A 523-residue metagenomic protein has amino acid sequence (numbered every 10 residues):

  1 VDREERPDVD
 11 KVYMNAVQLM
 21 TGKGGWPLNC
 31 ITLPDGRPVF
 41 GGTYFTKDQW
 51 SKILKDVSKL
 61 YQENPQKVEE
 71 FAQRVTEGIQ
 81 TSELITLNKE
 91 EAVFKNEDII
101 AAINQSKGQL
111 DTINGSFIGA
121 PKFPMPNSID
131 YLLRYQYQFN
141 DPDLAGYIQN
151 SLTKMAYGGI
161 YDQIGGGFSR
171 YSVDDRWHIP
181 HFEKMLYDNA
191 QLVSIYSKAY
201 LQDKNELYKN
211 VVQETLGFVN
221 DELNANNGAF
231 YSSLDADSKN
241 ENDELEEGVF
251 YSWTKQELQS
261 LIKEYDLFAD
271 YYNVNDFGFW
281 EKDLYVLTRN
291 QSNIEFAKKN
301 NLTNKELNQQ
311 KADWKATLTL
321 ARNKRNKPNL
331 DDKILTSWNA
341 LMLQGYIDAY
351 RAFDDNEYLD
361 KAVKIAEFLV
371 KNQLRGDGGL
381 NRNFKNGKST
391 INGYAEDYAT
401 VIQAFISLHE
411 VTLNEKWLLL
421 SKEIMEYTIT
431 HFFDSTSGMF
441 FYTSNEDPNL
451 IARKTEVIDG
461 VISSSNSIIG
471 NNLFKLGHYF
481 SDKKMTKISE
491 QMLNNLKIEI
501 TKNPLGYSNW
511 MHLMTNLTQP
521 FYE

Functional and structural regions predicted by a protein language model:
V1-G345, A349-F353, F384, L493-E523: Replace the tail clause
L133, Y137, S197, L201 (+8 more regions): Tandem alpha-helical RNA-recognition repeat domains
K154-Y161, K364-R375: Glycine-rich, acidic and aromatic/proline-enriched surface loops and short helix-turn segments that act as binding
Y208, Y358, T390-N392: Catalytic nucleophile-loop/oxyanion-hole region of alpha/beta-hydrolase and closely related hydrolase-like folds
D221-N224, D377-G378, R382-A399, I406-E523: Long, polar/charge-rich, low-hydrophobicity segments
F353, E357, E367-V370: Helix-loop-helix junctions that connect adjacent transmembrane helices in secondary transporters/permeases, recognized
